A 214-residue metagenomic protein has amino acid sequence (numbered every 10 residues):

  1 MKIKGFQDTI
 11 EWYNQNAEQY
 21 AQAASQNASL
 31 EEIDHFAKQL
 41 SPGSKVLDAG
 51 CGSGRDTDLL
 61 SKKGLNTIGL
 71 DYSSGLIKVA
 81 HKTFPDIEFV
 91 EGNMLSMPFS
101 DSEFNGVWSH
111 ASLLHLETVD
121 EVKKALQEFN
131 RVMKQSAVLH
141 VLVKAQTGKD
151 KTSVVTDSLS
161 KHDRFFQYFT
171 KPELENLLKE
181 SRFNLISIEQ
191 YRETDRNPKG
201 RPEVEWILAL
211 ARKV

Functional and structural regions predicted by a protein language model:
M1-S41, T147: Conserved class I S-adenosyl-L-methionine
L47-A49, S53-S96: Class I SAM-dependent methyltransferase SAM/SAH-binding core
L95-V107: A short acidic, Gly/Pro-enriched loop at the edge of an enzyme's catalytic core that lines a small-molecule cofactor
G106-D120: A short SAM/SAH-binding and catalytic strip from SAM-dependent methyltransferases
K123-Q135: A short glycine-rich, Lys/Arg-flanked "PGG" loop and its adjoining helix->strand segment in the class I
S136-V143: Conserved beta-strand signature within the Rossmann-like core of class I S-adenosyl-L-methionine
V155-P172, P198: Acceptor-substrate binding/catalytic loop of class I
F183-T194: Conserved S-adenosyl-L-methionine
